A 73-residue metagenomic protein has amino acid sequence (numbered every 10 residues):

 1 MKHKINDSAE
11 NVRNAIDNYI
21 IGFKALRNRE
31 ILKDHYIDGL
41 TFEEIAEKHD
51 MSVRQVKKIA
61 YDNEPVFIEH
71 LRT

Functional and structural regions predicted by a protein language model:
M1-N6: General nucleic-acid-binding
D7-R27: Short, Lys/Arg-enriched anionic-surface-contact patches
G22-D38: Short amphipathic alpha helix immediately N-terminal
E44-H49: Short alpha-helical "recognition helix" segments of helix-turn-helix
R54: Key DNA-contact positions within bacterial/archaeal DNA-binding proteins
N63-R72: C-terminal flanking helix
